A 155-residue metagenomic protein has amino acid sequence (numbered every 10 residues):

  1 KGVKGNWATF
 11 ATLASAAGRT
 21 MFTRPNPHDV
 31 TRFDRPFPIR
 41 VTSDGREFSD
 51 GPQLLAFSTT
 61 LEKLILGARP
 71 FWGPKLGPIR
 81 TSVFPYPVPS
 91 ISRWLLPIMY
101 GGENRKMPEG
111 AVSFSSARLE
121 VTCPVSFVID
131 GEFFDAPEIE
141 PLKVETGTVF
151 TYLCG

Functional and structural regions predicted by a protein language model:
K1-G155: Long C-terminal subdomains/extensions of small-metabolite kinases
